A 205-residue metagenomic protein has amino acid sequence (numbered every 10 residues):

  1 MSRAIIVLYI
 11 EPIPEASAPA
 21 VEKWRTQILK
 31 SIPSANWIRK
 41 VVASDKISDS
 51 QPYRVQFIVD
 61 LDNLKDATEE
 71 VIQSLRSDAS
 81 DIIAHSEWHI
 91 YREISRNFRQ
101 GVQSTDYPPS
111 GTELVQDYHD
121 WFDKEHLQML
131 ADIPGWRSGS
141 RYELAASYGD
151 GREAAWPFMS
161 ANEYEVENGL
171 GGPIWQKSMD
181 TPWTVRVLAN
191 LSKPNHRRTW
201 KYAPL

Functional and structural regions predicted by a protein language model:
M1-L205: Macromolecular interaction modules
